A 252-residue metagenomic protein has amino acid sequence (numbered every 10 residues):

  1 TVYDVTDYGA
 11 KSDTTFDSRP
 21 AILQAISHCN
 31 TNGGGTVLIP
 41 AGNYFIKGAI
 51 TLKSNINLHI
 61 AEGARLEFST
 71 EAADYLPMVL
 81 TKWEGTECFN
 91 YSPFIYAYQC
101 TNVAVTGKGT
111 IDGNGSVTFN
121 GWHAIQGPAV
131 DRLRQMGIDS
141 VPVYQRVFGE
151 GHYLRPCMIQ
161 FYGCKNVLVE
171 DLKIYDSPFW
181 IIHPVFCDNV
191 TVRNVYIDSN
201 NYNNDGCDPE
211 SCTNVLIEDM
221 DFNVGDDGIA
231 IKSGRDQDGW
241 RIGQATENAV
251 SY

Functional and structural regions predicted by a protein language model:
T1-Y252: Extracellular/periplasmic carbohydrate-active domains that bind, remodel, or depolymerize complex polysaccharides
